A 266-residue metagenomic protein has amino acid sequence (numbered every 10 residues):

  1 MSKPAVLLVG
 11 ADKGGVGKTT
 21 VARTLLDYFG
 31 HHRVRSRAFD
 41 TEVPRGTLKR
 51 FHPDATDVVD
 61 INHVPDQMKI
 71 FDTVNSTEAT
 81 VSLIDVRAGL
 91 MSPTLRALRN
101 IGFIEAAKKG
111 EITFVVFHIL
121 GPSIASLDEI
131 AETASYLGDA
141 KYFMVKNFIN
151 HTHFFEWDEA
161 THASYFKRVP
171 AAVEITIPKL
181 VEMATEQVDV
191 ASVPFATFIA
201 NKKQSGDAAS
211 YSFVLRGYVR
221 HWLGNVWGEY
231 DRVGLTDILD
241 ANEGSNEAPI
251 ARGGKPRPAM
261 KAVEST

Functional and structural regions predicted by a protein language model:
S2-L8, A22, H31-A97, I101: Nucleotide-state-sensitive switch-loop elements of NTP-binding domains
L8-V9, L25, V116-L120: Extended hydrophobic secondary-structure segments that form protein cores and membrane-embedded regions
G14-G15: Walker A (P-loop) phosphate-binding loop of P-loop NTPases
K18: Conserved lysine of the Walker
T24-L25, E129: Short, hydrophobic/aromatic alpha-helical segments in well-folded domains
Y28: Rossmann-fold NAD(P)-dependent oxidoreductase module
G89-D189: Conserved catalytic-core segment of NTP-binding enzymes
F143-T266: C-terminal accessory "lid"/substrate-recognition subdomains
